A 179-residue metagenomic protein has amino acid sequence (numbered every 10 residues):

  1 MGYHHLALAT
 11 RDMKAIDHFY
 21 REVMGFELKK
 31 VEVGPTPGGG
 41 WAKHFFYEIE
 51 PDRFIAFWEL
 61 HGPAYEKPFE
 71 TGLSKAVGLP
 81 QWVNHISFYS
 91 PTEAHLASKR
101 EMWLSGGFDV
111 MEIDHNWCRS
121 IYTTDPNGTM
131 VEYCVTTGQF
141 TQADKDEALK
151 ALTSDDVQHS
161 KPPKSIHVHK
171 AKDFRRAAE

Functional and structural regions predicted by a protein language model:
G2-R11, F46-I49, P68-R100, R119-P126: Vicinal oxygen chelate
A9-L60: Core segments of cupin and vicinal oxygen chelate
H18, E22, A97-E101, S105: Replace "anionic and nucleotidyl ligands
P35-T36, V77, M111-E112: Short Gly/Pro-enriched turn/cap motifs at secondary-structure boundaries
E66-T71, Q142-D144: A short, polar/proline- and glycine-enriched secondary-structure boundary/capping micro-motif
R100-E179: Vicinal oxygen chelate
